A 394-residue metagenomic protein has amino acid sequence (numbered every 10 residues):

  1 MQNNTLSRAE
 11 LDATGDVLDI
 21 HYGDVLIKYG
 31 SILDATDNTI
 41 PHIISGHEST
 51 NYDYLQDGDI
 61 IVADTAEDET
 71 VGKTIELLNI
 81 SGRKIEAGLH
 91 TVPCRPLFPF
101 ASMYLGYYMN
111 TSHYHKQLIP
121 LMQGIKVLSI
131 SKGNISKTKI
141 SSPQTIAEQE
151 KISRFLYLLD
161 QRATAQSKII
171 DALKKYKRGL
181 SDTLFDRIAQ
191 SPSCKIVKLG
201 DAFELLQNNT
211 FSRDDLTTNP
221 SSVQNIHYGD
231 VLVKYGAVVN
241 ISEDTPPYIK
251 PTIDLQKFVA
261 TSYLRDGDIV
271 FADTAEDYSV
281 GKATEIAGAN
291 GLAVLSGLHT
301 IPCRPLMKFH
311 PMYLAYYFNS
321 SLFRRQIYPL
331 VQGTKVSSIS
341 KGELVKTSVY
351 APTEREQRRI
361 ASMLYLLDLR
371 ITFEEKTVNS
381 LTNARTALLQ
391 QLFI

Functional and structural regions predicted by a protein language model:
M1-S7, K137, R187-T210, D215 (+2 more regions): Non-catalytic DNA-recognition/assembly elements of restriction-modification systems
T5-S7, E48-S49, G124, S212-R213 (+4 more regions): Short, solvent-exposed loop/turn positions at domain surfaces that link secondary-structure elements or cap domain
S7-R8, K84-H90, M122-A147, R213 (+3 more regions): A short glycine-rich beta-alpha junction/loop motif
A13-D34, P220-S242: Short beta-strand/loop turn elements enriched in aromatics
H21-Y22, I32, H42-N110, H227-G229 (+1 more regions): A short beta-sheet element
M109, L184, A202-F203, F318 (+1 more regions): Hydrophobic aliphatic residues
N134, S142-K198, E343-I394: Amphipathic alpha-helical coiled-coil/heptad-repeat segments
